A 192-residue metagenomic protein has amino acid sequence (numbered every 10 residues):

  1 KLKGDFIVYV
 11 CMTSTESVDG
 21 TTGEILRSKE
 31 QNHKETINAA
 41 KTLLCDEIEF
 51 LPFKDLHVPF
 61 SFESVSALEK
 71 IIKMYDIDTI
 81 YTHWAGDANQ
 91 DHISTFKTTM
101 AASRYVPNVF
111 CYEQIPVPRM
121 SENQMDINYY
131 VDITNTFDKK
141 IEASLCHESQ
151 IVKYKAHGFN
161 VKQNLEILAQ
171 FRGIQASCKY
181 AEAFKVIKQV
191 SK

Functional and structural regions predicted by a protein language model:
K1-Y75, Y105, K185-V186: Active-site rim/loop-helix segments in enzyme catalytic domains that contact anionic ligands
V8, I48-Y75, T79-P118, Q124-M125: Internal alpha/beta domain cores that form substrate/cofactor-binding pockets in large enzymes and binding proteins
T13, F53, A85, H157 (+1 more regions): Residue-level "edge-of-site" marker
T13, T36, I48, I80 (+5 more regions): Divalent metal-coordination and catalytic microenvironments
N32, S64, D91, T95-T98 (+3 more regions): Internal, well-ordered alpha-helical segments in soluble enzyme and binding-protein domains
N38, K70, A101, E142 (+1 more regions): Surface-exposed charge patches
L43, E113-K192: The feature marks non-catalytic terminal segments
